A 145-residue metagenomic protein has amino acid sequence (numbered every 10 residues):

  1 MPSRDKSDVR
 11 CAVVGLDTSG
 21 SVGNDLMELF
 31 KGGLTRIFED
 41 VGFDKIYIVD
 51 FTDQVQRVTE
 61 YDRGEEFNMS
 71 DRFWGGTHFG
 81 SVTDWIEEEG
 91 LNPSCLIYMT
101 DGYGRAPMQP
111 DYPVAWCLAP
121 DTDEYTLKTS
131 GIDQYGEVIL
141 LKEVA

Functional and structural regions predicted by a protein language model:
M1-V13, V22-D25: Acidic, polar low-complexity linker/tail segments
D5, A12, L16, K45 (+1 more regions): Extended acidic, low-complexity intrinsically disordered regions
C11, K45-Y47, C95, P113: Residues at the starts of beta-strands that form the adenosine-phosphate
T18-S19, D25-F67: Redox- and metal-dependent alpha/beta enzyme cores, enriched for Fe-S-associated oxidoreductases and cofactor-handling
G23, R105-Q109: Extracytoplasmic/secreted cell-surface and envelope-processing proteins
Y47, T52-R105, L118-K128, L140-A145: Von Willebrand factor
P110-Y112, Q134: Short, structured coil segments at secondary-structure junctions
G136-V138: C-terminal region signature
